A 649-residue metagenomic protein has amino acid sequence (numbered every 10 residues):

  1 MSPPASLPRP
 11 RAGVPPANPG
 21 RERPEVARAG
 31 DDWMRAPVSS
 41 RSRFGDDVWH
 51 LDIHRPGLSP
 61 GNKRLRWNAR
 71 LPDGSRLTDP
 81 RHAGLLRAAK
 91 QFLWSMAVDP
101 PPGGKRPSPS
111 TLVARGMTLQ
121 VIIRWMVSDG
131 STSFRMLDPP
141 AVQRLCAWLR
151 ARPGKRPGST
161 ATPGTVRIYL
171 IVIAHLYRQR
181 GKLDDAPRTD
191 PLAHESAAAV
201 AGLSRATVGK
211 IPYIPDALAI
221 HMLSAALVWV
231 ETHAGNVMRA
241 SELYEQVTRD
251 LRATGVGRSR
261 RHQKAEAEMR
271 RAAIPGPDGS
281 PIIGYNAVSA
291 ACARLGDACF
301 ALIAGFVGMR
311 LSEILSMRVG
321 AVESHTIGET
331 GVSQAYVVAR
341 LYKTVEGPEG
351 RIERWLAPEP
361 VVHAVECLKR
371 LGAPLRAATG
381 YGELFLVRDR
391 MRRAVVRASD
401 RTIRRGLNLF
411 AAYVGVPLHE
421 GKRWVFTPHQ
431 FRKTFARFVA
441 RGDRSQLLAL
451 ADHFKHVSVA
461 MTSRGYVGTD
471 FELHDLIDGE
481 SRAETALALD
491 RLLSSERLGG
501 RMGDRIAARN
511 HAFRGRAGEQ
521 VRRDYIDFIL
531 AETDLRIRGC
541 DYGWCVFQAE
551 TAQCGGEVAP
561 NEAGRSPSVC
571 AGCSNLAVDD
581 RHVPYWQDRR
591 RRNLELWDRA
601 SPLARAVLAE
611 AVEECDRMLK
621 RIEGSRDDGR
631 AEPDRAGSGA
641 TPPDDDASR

Functional and structural regions predicted by a protein language model:
S2-D47, D185, L192-L295, L302 (+7 more regions): Acidic, low-complexity interaction regions
G61-G103: N-terminal DNA-binding module of tyrosine recombinases/phage integrases
R64, G103-H194, A293-A298, A304-R310 (+1 more regions): Non-catalytic DNA-binding core/recognition domains of DNA-processing enzymes
L86-S95, M136-C146, A193-A198, K264-I283 (+4 more regions): Active-site-adjacent bridging/hinge elements
K210-E245, Q334-V396, G406, R491 (+1 more regions): Basic, alpha-helical nucleic-acid-contacting "clamp/cap" segments
S280-V288, A394, P417-V425, F431-F435 (+2 more regions): Active-site-adjacent structural elements in folded domains
I314, P428-R441, L450, T462: Short, basic/aromatic-rich helical patch in the C-terminal catalytic core of site-specific tyrosine
G320-S324, R444-G468: Short, polar N-cap/turn motifs at the start of nucleic acid-interacting alpha helices
